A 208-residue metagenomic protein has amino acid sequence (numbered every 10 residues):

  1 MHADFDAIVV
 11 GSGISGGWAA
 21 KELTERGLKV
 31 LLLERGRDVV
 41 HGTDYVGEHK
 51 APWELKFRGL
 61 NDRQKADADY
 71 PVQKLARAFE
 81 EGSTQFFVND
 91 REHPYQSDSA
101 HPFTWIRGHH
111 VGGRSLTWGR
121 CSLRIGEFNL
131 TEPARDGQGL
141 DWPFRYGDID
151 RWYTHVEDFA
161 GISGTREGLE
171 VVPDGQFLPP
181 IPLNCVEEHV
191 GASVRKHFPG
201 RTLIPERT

Functional and structural regions predicted by a protein language model:
M1-S15, L31: Beta1/beta-strand and adjacent pyrophosphate-binding region of the FAD-binding site in flavoprotein oxidoreductases
H2-D4, V40-W53: Accessory recognition modules or surfaces
V10, L32-L33, L203-E206: General beta-strand structural signal in soluble alpha/beta enzymes
S15, R37-D38, L116, S122-L123: Short, glycine-/Ser/Thr-/acidic-enriched flexible segments
T24-V46: Glycine-rich FAD pyrophosphate-binding loop
K56-N89, P94-T104, H109-H110, W118-N129 (+1 more regions): Conserved redox-cofactor binding core of oxidoreductases
